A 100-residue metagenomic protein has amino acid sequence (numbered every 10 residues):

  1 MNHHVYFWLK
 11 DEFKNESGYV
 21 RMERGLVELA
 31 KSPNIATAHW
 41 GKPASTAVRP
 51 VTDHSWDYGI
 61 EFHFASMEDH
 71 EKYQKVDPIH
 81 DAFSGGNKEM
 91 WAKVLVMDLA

Functional and structural regions predicted by a protein language model:
M1-Y58, A65-E71, D98-A100: Short S/T/G/P-rich N-terminal loop/turn motif that feeds into the first structured element of a domain
S32, V76, M90-K93: Structured helix-beta-strand junction loops
M67-K88: C-terminal structural segments of small proteins and small subunits
N87-A100: Charge-dense polyanion-binding interfaces
